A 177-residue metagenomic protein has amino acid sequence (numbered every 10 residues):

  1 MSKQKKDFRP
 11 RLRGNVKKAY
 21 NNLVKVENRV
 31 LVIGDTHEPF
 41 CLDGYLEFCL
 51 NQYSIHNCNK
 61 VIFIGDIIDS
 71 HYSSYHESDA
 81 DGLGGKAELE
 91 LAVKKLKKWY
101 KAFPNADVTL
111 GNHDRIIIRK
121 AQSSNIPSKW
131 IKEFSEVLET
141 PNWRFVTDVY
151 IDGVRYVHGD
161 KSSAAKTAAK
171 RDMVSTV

Functional and structural regions predicted by a protein language model:
M1-F8: Non-catalytic terminal accessory segments
F8-L12, V16, N28-R29, I33-P141: Core catalytic region of metal-dependent phosphoesterases/phosphodiesterases, especially metallo-beta-lactamase-like
R13-V16, Y20, C41-E47, R155-A168: Short, motif-level signal for alpha-helix interfacial/capping segments enriched in acidic residues and aromatics/proline
N22-L31, Y150-R155: Beta-strand-turn-beta hairpins that frame and shape the catalytic cleft of phosphate-ester-processing enzymes
I118-V177: Acidic, His/Gly-enriched loop-helix segments that form or flank divalent-metal centers in metallo-dependent hydrolases
